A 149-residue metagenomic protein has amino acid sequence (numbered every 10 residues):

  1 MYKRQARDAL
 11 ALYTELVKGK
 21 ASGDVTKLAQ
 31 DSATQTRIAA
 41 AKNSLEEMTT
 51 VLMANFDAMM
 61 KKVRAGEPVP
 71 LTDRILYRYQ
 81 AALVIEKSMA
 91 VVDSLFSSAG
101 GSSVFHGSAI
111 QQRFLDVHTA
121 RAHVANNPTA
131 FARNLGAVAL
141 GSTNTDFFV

Functional and structural regions predicted by a protein language model:
K3-K20, D24-K61: Extended amphipathic alpha-helical segments enriched in small hydrophobics
R4, T36-E46, R78, A82-M89 (+2 more regions): Generic structural signal for well-ordered, non-transmembrane alpha-helical segments in soluble/cytosolic regions
T14, K18, F96, A122: Hydrophobic/aromatic-lined pockets within catalytic cores
T26-A29, A33-T36, N43, A65-Y79 (+2 more regions): A structural signal for alpha-helical segments
E47-A82, F96-V104: C-terminal helix-coil-helix/basic helical segment that borders enzyme active sites and/or dimer interfaces and provides
A90-S97, P128-R133: Short segments within alpha-helical structural elements
S102-V149: Glycine-rich phosphate/cofactor-binding loops in nucleotide/flavin-utilizing enzymes
